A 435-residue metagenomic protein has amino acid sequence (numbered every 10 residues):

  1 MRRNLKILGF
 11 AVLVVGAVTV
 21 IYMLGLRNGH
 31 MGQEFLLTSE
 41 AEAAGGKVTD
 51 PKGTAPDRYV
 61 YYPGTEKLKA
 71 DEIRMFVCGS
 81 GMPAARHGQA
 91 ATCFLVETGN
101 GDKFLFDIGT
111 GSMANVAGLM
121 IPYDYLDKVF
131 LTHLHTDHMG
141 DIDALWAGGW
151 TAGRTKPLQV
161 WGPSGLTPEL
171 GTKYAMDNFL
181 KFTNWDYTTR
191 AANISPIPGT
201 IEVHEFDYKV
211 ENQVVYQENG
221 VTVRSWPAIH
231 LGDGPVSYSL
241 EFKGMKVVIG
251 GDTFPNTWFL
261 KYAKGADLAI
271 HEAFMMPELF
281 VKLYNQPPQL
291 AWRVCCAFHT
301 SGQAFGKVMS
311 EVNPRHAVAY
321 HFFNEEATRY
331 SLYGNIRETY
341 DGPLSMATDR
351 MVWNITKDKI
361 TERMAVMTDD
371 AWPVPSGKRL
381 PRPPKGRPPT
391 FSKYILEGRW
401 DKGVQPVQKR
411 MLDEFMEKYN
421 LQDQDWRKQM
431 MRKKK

Functional and structural regions predicted by a protein language model:
R2-V248, Y330-I360, G377-R379, L396-K435: Binuclear metal-dependent hydrolase catalytic cores
K6-I7, M23-Q33, S237, K243-K246 (+2 more regions): Cap/insert and terminal regions of metallo-dependent hydrolase folds
S112-N115, G232-G234, P255-W258, L279 (+1 more regions): A short local loop/turn or secondary-structure capping micro-motif enriched for an aromatic residue
E362-S376: A polyampholytic, Gly/Pro-enriched intrinsically disordered region
P381-P389: Protein-protein interaction and targeting regions used for scaffolding, dimerization, and localization
